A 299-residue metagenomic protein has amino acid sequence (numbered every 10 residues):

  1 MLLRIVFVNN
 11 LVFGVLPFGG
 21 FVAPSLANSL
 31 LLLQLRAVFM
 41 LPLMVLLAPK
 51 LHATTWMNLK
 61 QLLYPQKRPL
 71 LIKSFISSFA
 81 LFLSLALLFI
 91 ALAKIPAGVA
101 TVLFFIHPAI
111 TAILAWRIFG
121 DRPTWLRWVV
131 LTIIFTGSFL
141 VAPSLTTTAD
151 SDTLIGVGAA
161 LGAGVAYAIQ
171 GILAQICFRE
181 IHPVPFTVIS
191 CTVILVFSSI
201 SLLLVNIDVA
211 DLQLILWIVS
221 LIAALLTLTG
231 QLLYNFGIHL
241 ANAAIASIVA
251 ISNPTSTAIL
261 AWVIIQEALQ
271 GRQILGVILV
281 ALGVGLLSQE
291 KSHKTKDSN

Functional and structural regions predicted by a protein language model:
M1-Q34, A149-I176, S298-N299: Glycine-/small-residue-enriched transmembrane alpha-helix faces in small-molecule transporters and effluxers
V6, L32, A91, R117-P123 (+4 more regions): Hydrophobic/aromatic residues within transmembrane alpha-helices of multi-pass small-molecule transporters
P24-L51, T132-T136, I155-A159, L173-T227: Hydrophobic alpha-helical transmembrane segments of multi-pass integral membrane proteins, especially transporters
T55-L87, I155-A163, D211-T229, A250: Loop-to-transmembrane-helix transition segments
S78, F82, A86, A100-I106 (+3 more regions): Helix-helix packing/entry segments at the starts of transmembrane helices
S78, F82, A86, A109 (+9 more regions): Hydrophobic/small/kink-forming positions within alpha-helical transmembrane segments of polytopic membrane proteins
P108-T132, T255-L275: C-terminal transmembrane-helix exit sites in multi-pass transporters
L126-P143, L260, Q273-K291: Hydrophobic transmembrane alpha-helices of multi-pass small-molecule transport proteins
